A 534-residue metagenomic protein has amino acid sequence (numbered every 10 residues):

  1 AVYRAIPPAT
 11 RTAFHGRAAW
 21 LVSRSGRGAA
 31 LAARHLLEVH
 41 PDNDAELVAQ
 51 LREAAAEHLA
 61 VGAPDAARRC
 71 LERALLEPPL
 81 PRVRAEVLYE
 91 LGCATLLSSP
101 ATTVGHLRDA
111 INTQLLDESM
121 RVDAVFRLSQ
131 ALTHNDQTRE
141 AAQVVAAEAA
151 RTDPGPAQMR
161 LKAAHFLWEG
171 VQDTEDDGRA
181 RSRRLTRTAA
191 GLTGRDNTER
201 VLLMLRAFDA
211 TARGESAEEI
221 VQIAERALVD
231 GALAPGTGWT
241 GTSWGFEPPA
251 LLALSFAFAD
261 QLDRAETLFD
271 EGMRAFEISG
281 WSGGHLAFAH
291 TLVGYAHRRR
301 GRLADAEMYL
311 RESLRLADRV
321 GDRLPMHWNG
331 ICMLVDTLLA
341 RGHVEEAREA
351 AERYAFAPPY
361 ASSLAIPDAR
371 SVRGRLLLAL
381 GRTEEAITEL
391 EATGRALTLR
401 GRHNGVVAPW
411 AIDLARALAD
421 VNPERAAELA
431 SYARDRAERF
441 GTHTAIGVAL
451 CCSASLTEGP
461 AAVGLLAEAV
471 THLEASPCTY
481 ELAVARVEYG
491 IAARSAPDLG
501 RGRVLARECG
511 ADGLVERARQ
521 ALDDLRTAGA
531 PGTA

Functional and structural regions predicted by a protein language model:
A1-R69, R73-L76, T188: Short secondary-structure boundary elements
P8, T12, S25-A29, P41-V48 (+19 more regions): Inter-repeat boundary and helix-capping residues of tandem alpha-helical solenoids
T12, G16, A33, A45-R52 (+17 more regions): Conserved positions within tetratricopeptide repeat
H15, A29-A32, L36, Q50-R52 (+15 more regions): TPR repeat positional signature
L21, R34-E38, E57, E77 (+12 more regions): Residue-level signature for tetratricopeptide repeat
G26, H40-N43, T95, S99 (+7 more regions): Alpha-solenoid repeat junctions
A30, P64, R68-R69, P78-D318 (+2 more regions): Internal alpha-solenoid helical repeat scaffolds
D65, A224-E225, L252, D260-A275 (+2 more regions): Helix-coil-helix junctions within alpha-helical repeat/solenoid scaffolds
